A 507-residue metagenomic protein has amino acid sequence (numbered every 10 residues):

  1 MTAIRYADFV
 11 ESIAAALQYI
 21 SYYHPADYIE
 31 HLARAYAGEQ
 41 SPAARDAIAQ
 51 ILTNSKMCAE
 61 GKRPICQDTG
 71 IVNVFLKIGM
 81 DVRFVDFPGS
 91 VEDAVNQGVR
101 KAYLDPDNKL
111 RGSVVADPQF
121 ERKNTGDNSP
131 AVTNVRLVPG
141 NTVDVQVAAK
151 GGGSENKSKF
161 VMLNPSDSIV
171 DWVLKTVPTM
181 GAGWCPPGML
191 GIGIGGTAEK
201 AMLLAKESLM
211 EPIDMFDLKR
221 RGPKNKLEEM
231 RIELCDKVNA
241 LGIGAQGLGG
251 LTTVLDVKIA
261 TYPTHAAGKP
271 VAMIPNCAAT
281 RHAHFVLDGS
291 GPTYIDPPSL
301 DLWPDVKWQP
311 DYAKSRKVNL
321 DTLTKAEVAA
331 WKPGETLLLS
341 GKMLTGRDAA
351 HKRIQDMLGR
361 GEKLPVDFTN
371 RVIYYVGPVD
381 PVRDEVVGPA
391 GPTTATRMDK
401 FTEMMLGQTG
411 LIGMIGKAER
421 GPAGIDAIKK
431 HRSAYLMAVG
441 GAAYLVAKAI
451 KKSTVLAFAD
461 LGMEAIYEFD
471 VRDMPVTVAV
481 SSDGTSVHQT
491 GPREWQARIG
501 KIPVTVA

Functional and structural regions predicted by a protein language model:
M1-D311, G407: Non-transmembrane, aqueous-exposed alpha-helical and coiled segments at domain scale
L190-T197, S340-G341, G416, V439-G440: Glycine-rich beta-strand-to-loop/alpha-helix junction loops that act as flexible
L209, I213-G242, Q246-G249, T345-M474: Feature captures the catalytic cores and cofactor-binding loops of soluble hydro-lyases/lyases that act on carboxylate
G249-V257, T264-H265, A278, K448-A507: C-terminal binding/interaction regions
A313-L323: Short, structured beta-strand/loop micro-motifs enriched in basic residues and often containing a Trp
A326-A329, V366: Residue "hotspots" at secondary-structure boundaries inside conserved domains
V328-W331, L337: Short, well-ordered loop/turn sites that connect or cap secondary structure elements
T336, K342-G346, S482: Short, charged beta-turn/beta-strand-edge "cap" motif at the junction between a beta-strand and an adjacent loop
